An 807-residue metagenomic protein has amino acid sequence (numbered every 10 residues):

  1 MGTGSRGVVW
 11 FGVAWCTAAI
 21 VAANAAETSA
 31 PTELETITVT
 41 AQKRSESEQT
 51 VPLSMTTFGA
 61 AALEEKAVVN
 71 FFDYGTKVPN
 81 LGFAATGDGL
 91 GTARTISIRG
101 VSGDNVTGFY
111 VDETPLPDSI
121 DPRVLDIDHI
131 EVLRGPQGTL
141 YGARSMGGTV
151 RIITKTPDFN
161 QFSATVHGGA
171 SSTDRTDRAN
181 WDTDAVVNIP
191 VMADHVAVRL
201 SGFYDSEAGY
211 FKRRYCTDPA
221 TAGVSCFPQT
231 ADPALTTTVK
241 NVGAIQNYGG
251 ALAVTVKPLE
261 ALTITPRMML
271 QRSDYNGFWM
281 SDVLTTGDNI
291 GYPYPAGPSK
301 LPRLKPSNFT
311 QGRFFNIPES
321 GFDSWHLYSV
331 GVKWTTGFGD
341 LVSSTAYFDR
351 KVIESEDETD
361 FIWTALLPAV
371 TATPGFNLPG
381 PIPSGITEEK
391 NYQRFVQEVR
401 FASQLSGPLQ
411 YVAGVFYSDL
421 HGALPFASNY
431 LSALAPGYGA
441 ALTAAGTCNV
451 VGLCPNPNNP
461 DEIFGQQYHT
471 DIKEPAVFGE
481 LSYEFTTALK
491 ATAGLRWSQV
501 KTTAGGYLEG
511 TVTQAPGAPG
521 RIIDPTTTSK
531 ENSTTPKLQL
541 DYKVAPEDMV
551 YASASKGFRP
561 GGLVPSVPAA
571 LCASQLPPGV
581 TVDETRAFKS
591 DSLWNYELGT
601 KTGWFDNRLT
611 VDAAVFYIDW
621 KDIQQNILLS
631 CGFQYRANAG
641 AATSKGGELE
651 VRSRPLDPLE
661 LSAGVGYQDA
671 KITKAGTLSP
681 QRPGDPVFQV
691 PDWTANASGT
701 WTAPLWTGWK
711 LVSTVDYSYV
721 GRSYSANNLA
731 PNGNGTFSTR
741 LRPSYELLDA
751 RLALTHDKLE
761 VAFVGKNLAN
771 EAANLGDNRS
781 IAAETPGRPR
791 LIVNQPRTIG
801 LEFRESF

Functional and structural regions predicted by a protein language model:
T40, F72-T114, D128: Extracytoplasmic beta-strand/coil segments of soluble accessory domains associated with Gram-negative outer-membrane
F71-Y74, R94-S97, V132, S145-G168 (+1 more regions): N-terminal periplasmic accessory domains that precede and gate Gram-negative outer-membrane beta-barrel machines
D112-G138, A185: Short acidic/polar hinge/loop motifs at secondary-structure boundaries that mediate gating or recognition
T176-F278, L327, N391-Q397, F401-S418 (+4 more regions): Transmembrane beta-barrel wall of Gram-negative outer-membrane proteins
D184, S329-E358, K543, M549-S555 (+4 more regions): Membrane-embedded beta-barrel scaffold of Gram-negative outer-membrane proteins
A372-F401, N456-N458, F464, D583-K589 (+6 more regions): Outer membrane beta-barrel strand-and-loop segments of large Gram-negative receptors, especially TonB-dependent
Y411-V412, T487, A491, T610-W620 (+2 more regions): Gram-negative outer-membrane beta-barrel transporters
S428, S718-L729, A753-F807: C-terminal beta-signal and adjacent terminal beta-strands/loops of Gram-negative outer-membrane beta-barrel proteins
